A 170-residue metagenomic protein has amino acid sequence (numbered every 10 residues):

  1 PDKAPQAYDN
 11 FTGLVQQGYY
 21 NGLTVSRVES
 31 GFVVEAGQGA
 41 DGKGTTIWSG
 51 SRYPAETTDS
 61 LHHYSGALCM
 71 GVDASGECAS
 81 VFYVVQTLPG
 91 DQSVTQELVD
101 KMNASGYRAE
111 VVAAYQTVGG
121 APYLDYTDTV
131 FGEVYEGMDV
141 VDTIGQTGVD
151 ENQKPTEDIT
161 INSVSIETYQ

Functional and structural regions predicted by a protein language model:
P1-Q170: Cyclophilin-like peptidyl-prolyl cis-trans isomerases
